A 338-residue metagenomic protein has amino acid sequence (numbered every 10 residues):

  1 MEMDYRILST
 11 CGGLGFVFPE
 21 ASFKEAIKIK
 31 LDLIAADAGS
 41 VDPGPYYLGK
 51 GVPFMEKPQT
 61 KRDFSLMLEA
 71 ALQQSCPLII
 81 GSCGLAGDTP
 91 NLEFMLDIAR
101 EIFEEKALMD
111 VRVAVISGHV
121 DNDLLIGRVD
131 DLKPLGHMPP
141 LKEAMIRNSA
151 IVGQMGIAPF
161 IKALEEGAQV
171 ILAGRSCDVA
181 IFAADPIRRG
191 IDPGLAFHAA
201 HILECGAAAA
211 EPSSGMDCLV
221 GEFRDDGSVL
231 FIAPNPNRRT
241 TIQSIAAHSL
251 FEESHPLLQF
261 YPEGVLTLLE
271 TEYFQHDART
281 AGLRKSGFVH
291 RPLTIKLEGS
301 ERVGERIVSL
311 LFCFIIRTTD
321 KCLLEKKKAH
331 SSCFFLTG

Functional and structural regions predicted by a protein language model:
M1-F23, K28: N-terminal amphipathic/basic leader segments beginning at the initiator methionine
E2-R6, G39-F54, I80, N122-L124 (+1 more regions): Gly-rich Lys/Arg/Thr-decorated short loops/hinges at beta-loop-alpha junctions or inter-strand turns that position
E2-T10, A35, P77, I181 (+5 more regions): Small-residue-enriched flexible segments
G13-G15, S40-D42, C83-E93, R175-I181: Gly/Ser/Thr-rich loops at beta-strand to alpha-helix junctions that form or flank small-molecule/cofactor-binding
I29-Y46, Q74: N-terminal glycine-rich anion-binding loops that anchor highly charged ligand groups
P53, C76-G87, V170-I171: Short glycine-rich or small-residue beta-strand-to-loop segments that form or flank ligand, phosphate, metal/Fe-S
I98-G136: Long, charge-dense
V120-A173: An acidic, phosphate/nucleotide-engaging active-site surface
